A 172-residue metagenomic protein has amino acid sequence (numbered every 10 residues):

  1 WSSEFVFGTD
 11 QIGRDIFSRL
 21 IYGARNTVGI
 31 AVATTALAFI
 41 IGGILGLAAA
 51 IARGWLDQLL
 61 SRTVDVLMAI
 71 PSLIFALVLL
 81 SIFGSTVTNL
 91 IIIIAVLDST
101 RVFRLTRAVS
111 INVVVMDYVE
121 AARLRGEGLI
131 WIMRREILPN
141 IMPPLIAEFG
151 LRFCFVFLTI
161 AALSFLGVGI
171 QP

Functional and structural regions predicted by a protein language model:
W1-S18, G167-V168: Short membrane-interfacial helix/loop motifs at transmembrane-helix boundaries
V6, D10, L37-I44, A50-I51 (+1 more regions): Generic hydrophobic transmembrane alpha-helix motif, especially the helices
D15-Y22, Q58-D65, L79, A108 (+3 more regions): Short amphipathic alpha-helical coupling elements at transmembrane boundaries
I16-A48: Transmembrane alpha-helix signature in integral membrane proteins
L20-G23, T27-A31, T63, L67-L73 (+4 more regions): Loop-to-transmembrane-helix entry motif
L47, A76-S81, L90, I94 (+3 more regions): Transmembrane alpha-helix boundary and packing residues in multipass membrane permease domains and related
I70-L77, A162-P172: Short juxtamembrane loops and helix-capping segments at transmembrane helix boundaries of multi-pass membrane proteins
